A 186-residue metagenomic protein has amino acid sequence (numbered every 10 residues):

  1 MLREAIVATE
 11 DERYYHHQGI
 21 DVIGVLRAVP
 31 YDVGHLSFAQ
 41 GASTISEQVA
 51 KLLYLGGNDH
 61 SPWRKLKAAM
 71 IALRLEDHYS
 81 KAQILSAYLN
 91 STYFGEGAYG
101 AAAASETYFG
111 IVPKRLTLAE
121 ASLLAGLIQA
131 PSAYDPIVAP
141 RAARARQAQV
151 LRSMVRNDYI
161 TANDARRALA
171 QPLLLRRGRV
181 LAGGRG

Functional and structural regions predicted by a protein language model:
M1-I45, A102-A103, F109: Flexible, acidic/glycine-enriched loop-and-adjacent beta/alpha segments that face the extracytoplasmic/periplasmic side
H16, S37-G186: Non-catalytic, structured segments within soluble enzyme domains
